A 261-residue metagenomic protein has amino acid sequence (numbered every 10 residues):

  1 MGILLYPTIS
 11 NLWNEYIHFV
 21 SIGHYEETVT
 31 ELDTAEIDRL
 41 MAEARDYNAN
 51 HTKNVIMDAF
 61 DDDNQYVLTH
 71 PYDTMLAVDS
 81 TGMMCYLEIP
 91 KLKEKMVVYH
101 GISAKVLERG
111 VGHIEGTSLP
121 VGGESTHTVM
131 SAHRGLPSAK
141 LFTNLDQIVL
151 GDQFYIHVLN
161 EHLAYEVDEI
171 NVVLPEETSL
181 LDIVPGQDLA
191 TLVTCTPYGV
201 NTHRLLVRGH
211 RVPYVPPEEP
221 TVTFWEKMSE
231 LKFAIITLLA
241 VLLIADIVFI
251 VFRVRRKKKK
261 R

Functional and structural regions predicted by a protein language model:
M1-L231: Solvent-exposed, non-transmembrane regions of membrane-associated and secreted proteins
T221-R261: C-terminal single-pass membrane-anchor helix
